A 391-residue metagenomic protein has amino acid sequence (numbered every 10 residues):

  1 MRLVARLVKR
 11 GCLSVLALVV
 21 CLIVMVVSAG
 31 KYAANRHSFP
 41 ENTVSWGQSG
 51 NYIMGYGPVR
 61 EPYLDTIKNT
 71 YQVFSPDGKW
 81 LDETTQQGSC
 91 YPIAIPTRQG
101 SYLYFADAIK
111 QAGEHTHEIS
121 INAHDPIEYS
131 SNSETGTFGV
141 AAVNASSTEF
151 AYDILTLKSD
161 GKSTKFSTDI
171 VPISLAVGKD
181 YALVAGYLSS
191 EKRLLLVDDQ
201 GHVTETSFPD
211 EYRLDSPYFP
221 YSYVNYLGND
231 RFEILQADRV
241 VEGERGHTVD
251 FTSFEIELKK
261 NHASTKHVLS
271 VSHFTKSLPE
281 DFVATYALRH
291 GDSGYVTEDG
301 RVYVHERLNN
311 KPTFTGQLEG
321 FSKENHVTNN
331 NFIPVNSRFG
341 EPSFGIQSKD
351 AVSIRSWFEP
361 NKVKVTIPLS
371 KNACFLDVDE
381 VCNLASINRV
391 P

Functional and structural regions predicted by a protein language model:
M1-C21: N-terminal Sec-pathway targeting helices
A29-D82: An edge-strand/N-cap motif at the start of beta-rich repeat modules
Y32-N42, N69, K79-T85, G113-N122 (+7 more regions): Aromatic (tryptophan-biased) beta-strands that constitute blades/sheets of beta-rich domains
S38-W46, Q86-R98, I121-S133, T168-K179 (+4 more regions): Repeated scaffold domains used in trafficking and secretory/extracellular systems, primarily beta-propellers
G55-P58, F105-D107, V140-N144, V184-Y187 (+3 more regions): Recurrent small/Gly-Pro-centered beta-turn motifs in extracellular repeat architectures
E61-Y71, I109, S147-L155, S190-L195 (+3 more regions): Structural motif
S75-D77, A112-H115, K158-G161, D198-G201 (+3 more regions): Short loop/turn segments that connect beta-strands within beta-propeller blades
D169-E306: Acidic, serine/threonine- and glycine-rich low-complexity intrinsically disordered segments that serve as flexible
